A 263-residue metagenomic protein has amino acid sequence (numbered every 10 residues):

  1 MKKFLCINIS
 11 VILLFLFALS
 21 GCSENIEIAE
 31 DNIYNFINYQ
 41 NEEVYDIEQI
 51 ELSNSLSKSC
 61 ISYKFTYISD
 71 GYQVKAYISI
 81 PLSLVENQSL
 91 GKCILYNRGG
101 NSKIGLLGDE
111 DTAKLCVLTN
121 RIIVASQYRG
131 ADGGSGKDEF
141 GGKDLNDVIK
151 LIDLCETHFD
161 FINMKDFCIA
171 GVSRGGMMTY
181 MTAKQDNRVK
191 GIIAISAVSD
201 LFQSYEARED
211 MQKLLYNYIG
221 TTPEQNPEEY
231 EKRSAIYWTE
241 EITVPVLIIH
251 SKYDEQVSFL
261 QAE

Functional and structural regions predicted by a protein language model:
N41-N87: N-terminal cap/lid segment of alpha/beta-hydrolase-fold proteins
L84-G91, Y96-G136, F202: Short substrate-entry loop that stabilizes the transition state in hydrolases
E139-D160: Alpha/beta-hydrolase active-site loop
F161-S173: Alpha/beta-hydrolase fold nucleophile elbow
G176-N187: Short glycine-enriched nucleophile-adjacent loop and the immediately C-terminal alpha-helix near the catalytic center
Q203-W238, V244: Mobile cap/lid helix-loop segments that gate and shape the active-site cleft of serine hydrolases
I242, I248-H250, D254: Short beta-strand/loop motif that positions the catalytic acidic residue of the alpha/beta-hydrolase fold
E255-Q261: Conserved alpha/beta-hydrolase "acid-adjacent" motif
